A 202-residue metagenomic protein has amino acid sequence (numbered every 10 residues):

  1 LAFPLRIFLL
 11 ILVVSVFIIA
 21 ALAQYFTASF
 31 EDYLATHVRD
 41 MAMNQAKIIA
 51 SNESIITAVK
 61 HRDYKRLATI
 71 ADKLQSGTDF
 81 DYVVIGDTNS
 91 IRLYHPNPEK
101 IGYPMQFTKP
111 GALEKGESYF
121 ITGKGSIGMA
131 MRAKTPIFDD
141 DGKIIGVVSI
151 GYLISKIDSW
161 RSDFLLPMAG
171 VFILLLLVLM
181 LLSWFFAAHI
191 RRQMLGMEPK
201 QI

Functional and structural regions predicted by a protein language model:
L1-A28, L177-L179: Extreme N-terminal signal-anchor transmembrane helix of membrane signaling/transducer proteins, especially in bacteria
L1-L12, D163, A187-Q201: Positive-inside N-terminal membrane-insertion signal
V16-A42, A188: N-terminal membrane-insertion alpha helix
V38-R66, T88-L93: Extracellular/periplasmic ligand-binding regions of membrane signal-transduction receptors
D72-R92: Short N-terminal helix-loop-first-beta-strand/juxtamembrane motif that initiates sensory/input modules
H95-G128: Extracytoplasmic/periplasmic sensor domains and loops in membrane signaling proteins
I127-A130, F138-D141, S149-L166: Helix-start (N-cap) segments at beta->loop->alpha junctions that couple sensory/regulatory domains to adjoining helices
S159-H189: Cytoplasm-proximal transmembrane signaling helix
